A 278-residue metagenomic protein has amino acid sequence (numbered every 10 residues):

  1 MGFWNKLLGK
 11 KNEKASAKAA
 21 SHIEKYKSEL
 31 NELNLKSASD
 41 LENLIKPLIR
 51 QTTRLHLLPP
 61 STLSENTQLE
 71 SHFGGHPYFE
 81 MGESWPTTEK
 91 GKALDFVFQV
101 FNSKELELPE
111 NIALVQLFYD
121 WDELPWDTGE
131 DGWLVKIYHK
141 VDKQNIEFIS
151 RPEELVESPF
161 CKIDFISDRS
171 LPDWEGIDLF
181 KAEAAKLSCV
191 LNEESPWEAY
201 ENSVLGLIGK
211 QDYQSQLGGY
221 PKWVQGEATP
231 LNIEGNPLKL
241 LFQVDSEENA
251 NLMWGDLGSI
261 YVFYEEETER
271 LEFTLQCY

Functional and structural regions predicted by a protein language model:
F3-Y278: Preference for intrinsically disordered or flexible, low-complexity segments and adjacent hinge/connector residues
